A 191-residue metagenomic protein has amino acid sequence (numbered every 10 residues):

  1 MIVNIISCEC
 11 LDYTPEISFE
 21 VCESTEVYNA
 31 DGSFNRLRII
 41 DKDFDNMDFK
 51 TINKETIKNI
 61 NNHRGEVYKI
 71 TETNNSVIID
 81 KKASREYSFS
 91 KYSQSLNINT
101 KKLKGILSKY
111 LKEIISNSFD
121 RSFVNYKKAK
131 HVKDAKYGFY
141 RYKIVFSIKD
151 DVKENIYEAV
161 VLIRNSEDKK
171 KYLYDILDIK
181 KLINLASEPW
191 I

Functional and structural regions predicted by a protein language model:
M1-I191: Ribonuclease/tRNase effector modules and their secretory precursors
